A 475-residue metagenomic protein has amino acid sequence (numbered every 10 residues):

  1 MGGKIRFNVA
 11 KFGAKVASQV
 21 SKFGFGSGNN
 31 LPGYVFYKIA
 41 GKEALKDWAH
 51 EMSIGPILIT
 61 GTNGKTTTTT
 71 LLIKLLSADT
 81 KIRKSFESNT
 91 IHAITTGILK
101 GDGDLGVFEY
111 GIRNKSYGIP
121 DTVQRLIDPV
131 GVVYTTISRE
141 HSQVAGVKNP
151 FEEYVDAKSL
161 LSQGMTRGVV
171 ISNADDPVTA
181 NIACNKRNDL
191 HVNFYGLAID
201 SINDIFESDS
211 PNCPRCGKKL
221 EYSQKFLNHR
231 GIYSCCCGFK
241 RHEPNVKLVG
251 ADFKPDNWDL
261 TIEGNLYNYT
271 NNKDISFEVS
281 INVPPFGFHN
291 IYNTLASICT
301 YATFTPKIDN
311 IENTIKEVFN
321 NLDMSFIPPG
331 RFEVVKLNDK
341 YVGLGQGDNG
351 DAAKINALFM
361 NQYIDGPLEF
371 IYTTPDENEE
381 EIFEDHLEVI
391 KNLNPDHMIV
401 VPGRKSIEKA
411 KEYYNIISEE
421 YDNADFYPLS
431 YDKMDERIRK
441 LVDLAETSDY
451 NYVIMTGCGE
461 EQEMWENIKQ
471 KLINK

Functional and structural regions predicted by a protein language model:
G2-G196, N203-P211: Phosphate-binding loop of NTP-binding sites
G2-G33, G217, C235-F239, C299-K475: ATP-dependent carboxylate-amine ligase
N30, T67, N89, N149 (+7 more regions): Conserved active-site and cofactor/substrate-binding residues in soluble primary-metabolism enzymes
T62-K65, S88-N89, R113, D176-V178 (+4 more regions): Gly/Ser/Thr-rich loops at beta-strand to alpha-helix junctions that form or flank small-molecule/cofactor-binding
T69, Y117-I119, Q143-V144, A180-A183 (+5 more regions): Short glycine-/acidic-enriched loop or helix-start segments at secondary-structure transitions that form or flank
L72, L76, I94-I98, T294-F304 (+1 more regions): Buried hydrophobic packing segments
F86, G146-N149, P285-H289, E369: Short alpha-helix boundary/capping segments
N193-G350: Adenine nucleotide phosphate-binding catalytic loops in nucleotide-utilizing enzymes
